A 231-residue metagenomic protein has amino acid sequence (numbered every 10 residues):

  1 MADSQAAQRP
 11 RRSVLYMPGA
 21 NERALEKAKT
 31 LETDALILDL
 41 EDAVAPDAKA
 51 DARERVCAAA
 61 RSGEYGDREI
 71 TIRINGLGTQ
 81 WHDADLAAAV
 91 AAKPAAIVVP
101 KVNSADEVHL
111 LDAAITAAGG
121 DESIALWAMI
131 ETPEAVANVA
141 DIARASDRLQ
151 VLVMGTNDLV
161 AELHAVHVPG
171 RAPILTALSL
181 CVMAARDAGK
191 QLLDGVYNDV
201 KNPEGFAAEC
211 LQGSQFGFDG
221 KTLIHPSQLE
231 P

Functional and structural regions predicted by a protein language model:
M1-P231: Expand to "…catalyze enediolate/carbanion chemistry for C-C bond making/breaking, isomerization, decarboxylation
